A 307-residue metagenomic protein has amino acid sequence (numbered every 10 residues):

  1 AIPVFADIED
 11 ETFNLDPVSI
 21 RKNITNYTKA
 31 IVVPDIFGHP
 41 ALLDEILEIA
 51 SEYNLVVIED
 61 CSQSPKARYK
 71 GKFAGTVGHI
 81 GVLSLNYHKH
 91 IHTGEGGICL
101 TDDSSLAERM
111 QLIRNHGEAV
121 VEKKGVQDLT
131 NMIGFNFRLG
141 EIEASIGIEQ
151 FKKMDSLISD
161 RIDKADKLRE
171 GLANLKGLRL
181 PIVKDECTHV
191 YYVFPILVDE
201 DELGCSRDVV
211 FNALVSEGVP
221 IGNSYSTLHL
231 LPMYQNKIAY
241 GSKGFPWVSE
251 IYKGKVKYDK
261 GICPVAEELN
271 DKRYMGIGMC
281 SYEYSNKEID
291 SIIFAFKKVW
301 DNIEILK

Functional and structural regions predicted by a protein language model:
A1-C61, R68: PLP-dependent aminotransferase-like
V4, V57-I58, V82, R179-P181 (+1 more regions): Structural detector of well-ordered beta-strand residues that form the stable sheet scaffold of enzyme domains
I20, I31, D35, D60 (+12 more regions): Generic structural signal for small/hydrophobic residues in well-ordered secondary structure, especially within
I24, L47-V56, T93, I98-H116 (+2 more regions): Basic phosphate/pyrophosphate-binding loop/patch that engages nucleotide-derived ligands
S64-K70, A74-V193: Active-site region of PLP-dependent enzymes
G117-E118, V215-I221, F296-E304: A common structural junction motif
P181-K260: Conserved PLP-binding catalytic core of the aspartate aminotransferase-like
L203, N236-K307: PLP-dependent enzyme catalytic core of the Aspartate aminotransferase-like
